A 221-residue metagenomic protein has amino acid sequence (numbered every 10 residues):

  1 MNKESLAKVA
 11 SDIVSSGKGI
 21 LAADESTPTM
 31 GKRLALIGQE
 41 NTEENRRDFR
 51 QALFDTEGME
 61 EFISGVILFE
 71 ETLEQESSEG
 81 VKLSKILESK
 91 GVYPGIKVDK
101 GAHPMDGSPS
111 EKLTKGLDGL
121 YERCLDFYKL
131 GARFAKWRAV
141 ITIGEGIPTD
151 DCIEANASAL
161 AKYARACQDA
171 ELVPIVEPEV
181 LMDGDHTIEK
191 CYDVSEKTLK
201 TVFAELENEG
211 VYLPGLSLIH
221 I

Functional and structural regions predicted by a protein language model:
M1-L130, I143: Alpha/beta catalytic barrel-like cores
F49-L53, L199-E207: Short, well-ordered amphipathic alpha-helices
E88-G91, D169, L213: Short, well-ordered coil/turn elements that cap or connect secondary structure elements
L120-A204: Helix-rich catalytic cores of soluble enzyme domains
E209-S217: Catalytic alpha/beta core domains of metabolic enzymes, predominantly
I219-I221: Conserved small/polar residues in nucleotide/adenosyl-binding loops
